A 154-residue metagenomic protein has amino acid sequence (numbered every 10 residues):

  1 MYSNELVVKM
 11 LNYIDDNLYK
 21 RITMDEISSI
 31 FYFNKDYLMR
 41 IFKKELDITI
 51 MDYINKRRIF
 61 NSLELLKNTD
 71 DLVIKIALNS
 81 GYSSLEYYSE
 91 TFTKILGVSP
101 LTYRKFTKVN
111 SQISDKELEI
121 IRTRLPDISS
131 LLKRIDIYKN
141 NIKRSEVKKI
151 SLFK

Functional and structural regions predicted by a protein language model:
M1-Y2, N17, T23, K154: Well-ordered, non-transmembrane segments within structured domains
Y2, E90-F153: …primarily DNA-binding HTH/wHTH and HhH modules…
V8-D16, R21, D25, K44-S83 (+1 more regions): Terminal helix-turn-helix DNA-binding modules in bacterial transcription factors
I30, N34-K35, S83-S84: Short coil turns linking two alpha-helices in DNA-binding domains
L38, F42, Y87-Y88, F92: Short hydrophobic/aromatic patch on the recognition helix
